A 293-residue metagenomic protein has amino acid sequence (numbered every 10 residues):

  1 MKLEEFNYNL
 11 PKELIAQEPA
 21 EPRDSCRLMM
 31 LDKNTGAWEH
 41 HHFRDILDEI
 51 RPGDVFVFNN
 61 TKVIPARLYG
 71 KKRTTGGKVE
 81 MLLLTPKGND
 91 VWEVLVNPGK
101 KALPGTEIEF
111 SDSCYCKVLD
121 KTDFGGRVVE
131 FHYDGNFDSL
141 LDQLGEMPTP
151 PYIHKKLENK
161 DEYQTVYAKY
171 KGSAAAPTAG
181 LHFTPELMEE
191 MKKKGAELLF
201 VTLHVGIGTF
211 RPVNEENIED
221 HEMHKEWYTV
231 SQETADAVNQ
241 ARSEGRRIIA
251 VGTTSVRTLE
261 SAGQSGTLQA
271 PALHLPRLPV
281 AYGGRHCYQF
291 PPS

Functional and structural regions predicted by a protein language model:
M1-S293: Surface-exposed, charge/polar-rich loops and edge strands
